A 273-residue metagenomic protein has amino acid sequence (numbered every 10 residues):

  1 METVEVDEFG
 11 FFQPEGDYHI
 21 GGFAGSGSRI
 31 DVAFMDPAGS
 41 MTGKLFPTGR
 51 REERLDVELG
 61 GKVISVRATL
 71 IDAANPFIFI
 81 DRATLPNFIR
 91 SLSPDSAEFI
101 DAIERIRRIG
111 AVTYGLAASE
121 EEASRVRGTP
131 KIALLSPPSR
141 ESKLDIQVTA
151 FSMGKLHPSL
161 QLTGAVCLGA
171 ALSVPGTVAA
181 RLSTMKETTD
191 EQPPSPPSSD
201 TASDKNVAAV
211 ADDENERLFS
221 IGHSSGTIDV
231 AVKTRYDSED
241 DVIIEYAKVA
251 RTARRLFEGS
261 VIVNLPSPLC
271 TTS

Functional and structural regions predicted by a protein language model:
M1-S273: Active-site proximal loop and beta-alpha junction motif in alpha/beta enzyme cores
